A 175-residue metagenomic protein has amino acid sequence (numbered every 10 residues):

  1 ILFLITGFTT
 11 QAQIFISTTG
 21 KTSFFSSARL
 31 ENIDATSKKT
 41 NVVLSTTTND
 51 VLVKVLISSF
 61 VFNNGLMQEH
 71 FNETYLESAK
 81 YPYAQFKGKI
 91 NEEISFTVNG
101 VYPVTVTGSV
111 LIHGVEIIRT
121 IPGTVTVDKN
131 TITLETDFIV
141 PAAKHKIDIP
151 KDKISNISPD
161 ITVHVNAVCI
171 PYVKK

Functional and structural regions predicted by a protein language model:
I1-F15: Bacterial Sec-dependent N-terminal signal peptides
A12-K175: Low-complexity, acidic/polar, glycine-enriched regions of mature
